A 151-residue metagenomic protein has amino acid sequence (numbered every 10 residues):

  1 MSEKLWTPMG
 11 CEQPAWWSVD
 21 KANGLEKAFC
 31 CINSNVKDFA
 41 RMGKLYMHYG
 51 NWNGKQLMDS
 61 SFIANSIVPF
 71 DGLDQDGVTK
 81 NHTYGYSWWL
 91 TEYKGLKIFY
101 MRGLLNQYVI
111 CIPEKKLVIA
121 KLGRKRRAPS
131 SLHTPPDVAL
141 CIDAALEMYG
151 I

Functional and structural regions predicted by a protein language model:
M1-F29, S34: Active-site helix/loop module of the DD-peptidase/beta-lactamase fold, centered on the serine-lysine SxxK catalytic
M1-S2, G50-M58: Structural helix-adjacent loops and short alpha-helical linkers that scaffold large soluble proteins
S2, W6, A40-M47, I63 (+3 more regions): Non-transmembrane alpha-helical segments in soluble domains of secreted/periplasmic/extracellular proteins
K4, P8-Q13, V36, G43-G50 (+2 more regions): Sec/Tat-exported extracytoplasmic proteins
E12-W16, I63-L122: Active-site Gly/Thr loop motif
C30-N51, Q107-G123: Active-site-proximal alpha-helical segments within enzyme catalytic domains
L57, S61-T79, K94, P129-I151: Long, contiguous C-terminal modules that act as interaction/assembly or targeting platforms
M101-I151: Structured C-terminal helix/loop/strand segments within mature extracytoplasmic catalytic/sensor domains
